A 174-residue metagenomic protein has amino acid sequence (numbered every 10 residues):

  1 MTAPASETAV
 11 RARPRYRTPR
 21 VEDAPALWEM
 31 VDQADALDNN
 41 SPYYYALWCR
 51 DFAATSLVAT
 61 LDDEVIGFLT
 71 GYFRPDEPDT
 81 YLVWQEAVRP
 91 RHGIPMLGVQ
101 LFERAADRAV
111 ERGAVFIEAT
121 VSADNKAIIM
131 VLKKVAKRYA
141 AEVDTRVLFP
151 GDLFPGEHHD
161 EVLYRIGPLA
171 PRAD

Functional and structural regions predicted by a protein language model:
T2-N40: Short amphipathic alpha-helix that is part of the acyltransferase structural core
P14, E64-F68, Y81: Glycine-rich phosphate/pyrophosphate-binding loop shared by adenosine-nucleotide-utilizing enzymes
D32-V65, T70: Active-site rim helix/loop that mediates acceptor-substrate recognition in acyltransferases
D79-P90: Conserved acetyl-CoA binding element of GNAT-fold acetyltransferases
V88, I94-D107, M130, K134: Conserved acetyl-CoA-binding loop-helix of GNAT-fold acetyltransferases
A109-A123: Conserved GNAT acetyl-CoA-binding A-motif
A123-R146: Conserved active-site alpha-helix within GNAT-family acetyltransferase domains
Y139-D174: C-terminal "cap" of GNAT-fold acetyltransferases
